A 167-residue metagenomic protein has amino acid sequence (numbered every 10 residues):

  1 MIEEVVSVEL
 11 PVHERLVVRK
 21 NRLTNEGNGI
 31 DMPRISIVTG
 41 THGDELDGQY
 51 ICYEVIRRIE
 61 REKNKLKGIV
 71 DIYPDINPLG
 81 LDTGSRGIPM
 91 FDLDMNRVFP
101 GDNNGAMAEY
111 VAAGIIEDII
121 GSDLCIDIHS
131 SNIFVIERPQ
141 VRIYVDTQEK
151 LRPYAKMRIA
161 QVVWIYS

Functional and structural regions predicted by a protein language model:
M1-S167: Structured catalytic-domain cores with a bias toward divalent-metal coordination
